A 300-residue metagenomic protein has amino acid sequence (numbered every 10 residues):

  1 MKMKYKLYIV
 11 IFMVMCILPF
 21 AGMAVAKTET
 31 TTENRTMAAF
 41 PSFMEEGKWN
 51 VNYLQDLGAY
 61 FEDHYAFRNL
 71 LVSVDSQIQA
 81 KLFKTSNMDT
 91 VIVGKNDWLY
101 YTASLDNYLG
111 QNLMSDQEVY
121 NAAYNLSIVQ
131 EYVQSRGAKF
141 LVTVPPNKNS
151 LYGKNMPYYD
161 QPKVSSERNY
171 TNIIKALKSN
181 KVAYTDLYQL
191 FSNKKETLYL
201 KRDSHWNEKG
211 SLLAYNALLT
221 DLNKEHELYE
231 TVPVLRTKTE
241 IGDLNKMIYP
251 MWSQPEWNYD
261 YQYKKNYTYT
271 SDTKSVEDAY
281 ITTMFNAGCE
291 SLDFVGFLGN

Functional and structural regions predicted by a protein language model:
M1-N300: Extracellular glycan-modifying ectodomains
